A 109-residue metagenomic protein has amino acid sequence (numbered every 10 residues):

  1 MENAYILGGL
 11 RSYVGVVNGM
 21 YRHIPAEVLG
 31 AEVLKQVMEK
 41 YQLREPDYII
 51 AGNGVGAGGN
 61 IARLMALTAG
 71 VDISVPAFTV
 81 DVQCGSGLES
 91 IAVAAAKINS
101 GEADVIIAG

Functional and structural regions predicted by a protein language model:
M1-V75: Conserved "HGTGT" condensation-loop signature of ketosynthase/thiolase-family condensing enzymes that catalyze
N3, D104-V105: Residues that mark the start of a beta-strand
G8-G9, D81, I106-G109: Short beta-strand segments
G52-D104: Conserved catalytic cysteine-centered active-site region of acyl-thioester-dependent Claisen-condensing enzymes
